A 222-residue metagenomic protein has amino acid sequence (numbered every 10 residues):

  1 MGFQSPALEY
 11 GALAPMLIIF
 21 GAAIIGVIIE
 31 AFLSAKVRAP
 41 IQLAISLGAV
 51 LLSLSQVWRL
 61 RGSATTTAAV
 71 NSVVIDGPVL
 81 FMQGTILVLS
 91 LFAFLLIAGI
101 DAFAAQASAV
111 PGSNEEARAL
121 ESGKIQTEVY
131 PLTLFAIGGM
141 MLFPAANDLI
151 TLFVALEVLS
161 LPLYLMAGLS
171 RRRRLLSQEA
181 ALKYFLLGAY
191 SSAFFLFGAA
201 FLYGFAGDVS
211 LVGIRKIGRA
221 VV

Functional and structural regions predicted by a protein language model:
M1-R219: Alpha-helical transmembrane segments of multi-pass membrane proteins predominantly involved in bioenergetics
